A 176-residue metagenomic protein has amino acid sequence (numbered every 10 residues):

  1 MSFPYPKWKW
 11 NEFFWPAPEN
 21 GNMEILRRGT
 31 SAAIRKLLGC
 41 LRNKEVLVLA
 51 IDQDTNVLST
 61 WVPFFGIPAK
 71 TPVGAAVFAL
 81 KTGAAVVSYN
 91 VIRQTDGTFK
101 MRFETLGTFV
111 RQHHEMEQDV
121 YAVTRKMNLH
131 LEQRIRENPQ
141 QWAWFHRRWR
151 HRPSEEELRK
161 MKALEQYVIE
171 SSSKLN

Functional and structural regions predicted by a protein language model:
M1-E45: Conserved nucleotide-cofactor-binding alpha/beta core module
N20, S31-N176: Non-catalytic C-terminal accessory region of glycerolipid acyltransferases and related lyso-lipid remodeling enzymes
